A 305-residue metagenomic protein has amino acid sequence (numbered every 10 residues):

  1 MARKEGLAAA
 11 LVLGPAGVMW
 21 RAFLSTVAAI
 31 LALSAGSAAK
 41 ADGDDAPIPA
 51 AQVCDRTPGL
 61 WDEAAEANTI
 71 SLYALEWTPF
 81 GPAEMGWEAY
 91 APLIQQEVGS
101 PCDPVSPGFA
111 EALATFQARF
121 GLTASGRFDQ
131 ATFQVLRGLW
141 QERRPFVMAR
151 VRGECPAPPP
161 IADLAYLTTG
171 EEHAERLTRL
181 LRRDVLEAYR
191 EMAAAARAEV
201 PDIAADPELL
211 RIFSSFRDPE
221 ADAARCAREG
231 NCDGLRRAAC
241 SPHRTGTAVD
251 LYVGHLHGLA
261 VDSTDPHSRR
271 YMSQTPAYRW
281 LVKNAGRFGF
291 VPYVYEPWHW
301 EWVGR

Functional and structural regions predicted by a protein language model:
M1-M19: N-terminal secretory signal peptides that target proteins for export/translocation
W20-T26, I30, S34-I203: Cell-envelope/ECM-targeting effectors and their regulatory/trafficking segments
V105-F120, E220, V294-R305: Acidic helix/loop microenvironments that form the catalytic cleft of cell-wall polysaccharide enzymes
A110-L113, F133, L186-A193, L210 (+3 more regions): Extracytoplasmic/secreted envelope proteins and their assembly/folding machinery, especially bacterial periplasmic
S125, V147-M148, A224-R228, D262-T264: Short, solvent-exposed loop/turn and secondary-structure capping segments
D129, D218, H243: Short, conserved phosphate/pyrophosphate- and ester-handling motifs at nucleotide-, phospho-/glycolipid
R197-G230: Extended, low-complexity, intrinsically disordered C-terminal regulatory tails of eukaryotic serine/threonine kinases
C232-R305: Catalytic cores and adjacent binding grooves of peptidoglycan-active enzymes
